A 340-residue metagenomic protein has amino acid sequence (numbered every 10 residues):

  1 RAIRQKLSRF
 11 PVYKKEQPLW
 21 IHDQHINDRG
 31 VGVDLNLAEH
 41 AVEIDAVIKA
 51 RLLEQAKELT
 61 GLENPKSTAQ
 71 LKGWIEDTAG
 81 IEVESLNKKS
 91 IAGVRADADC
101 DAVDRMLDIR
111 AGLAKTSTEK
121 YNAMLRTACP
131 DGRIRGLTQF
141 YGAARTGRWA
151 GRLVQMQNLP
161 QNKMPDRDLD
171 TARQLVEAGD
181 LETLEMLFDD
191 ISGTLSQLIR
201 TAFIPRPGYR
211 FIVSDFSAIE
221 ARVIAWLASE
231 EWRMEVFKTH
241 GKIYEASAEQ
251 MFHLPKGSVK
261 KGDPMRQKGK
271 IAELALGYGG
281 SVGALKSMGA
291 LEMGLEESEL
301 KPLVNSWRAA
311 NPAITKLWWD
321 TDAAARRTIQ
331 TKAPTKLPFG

Functional and structural regions predicted by a protein language model:
R1-L195, R210, S217-E220, E249 (+1 more regions): Conserved "right-hand" nucleotidyltransferase catalytic core of DNA-directed polymerases
K6-V12, E231-F237, L254-V259: Short, polar/flexible loop-turn hinges at active-site or ligand-entry regions and domain interfaces
E16-L19, D263-K270: Short, leucine-enriched amphipathic alpha-helices that occur as contiguous helical runs
Y141, T201-P205, V213-S214: Replace "in large, NTP-powered and nucleic-acid-processing enzymes" with "in large, NTP-powered factors and other
F188-D189, R210-G241: Structured ligand/cofactor/substrate-binding pocket environments in proteins
I191-L198, A202, K261-M265: Active-site-proximal segment of RNA-dependent polymerases
T239, I243-P264: Generic long, charged, amphipathic alpha-helical segments
K268-Y278: Short, amphipathic alpha-helical "recognition" segments used to contact nucleic acids or chromatin
